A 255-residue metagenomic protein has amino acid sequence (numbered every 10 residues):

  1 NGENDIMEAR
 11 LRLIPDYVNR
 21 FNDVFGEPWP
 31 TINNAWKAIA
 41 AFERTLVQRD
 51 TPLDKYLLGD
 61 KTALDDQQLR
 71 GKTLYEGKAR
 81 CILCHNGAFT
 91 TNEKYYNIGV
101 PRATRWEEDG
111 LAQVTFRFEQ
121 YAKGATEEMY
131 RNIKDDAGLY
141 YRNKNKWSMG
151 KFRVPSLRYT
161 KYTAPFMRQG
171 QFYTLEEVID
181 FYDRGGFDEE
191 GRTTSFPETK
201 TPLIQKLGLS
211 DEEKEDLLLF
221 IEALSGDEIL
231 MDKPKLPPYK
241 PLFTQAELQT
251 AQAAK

Functional and structural regions predicted by a protein language model:
N1-I6, P28-A41, K134-N145, L175-G185: Phosphate-binding glycine-rich loops and adjacent basic patches that engage nucleotide phosphates, nucleic-acid
N1-L69, T73, N86-K94, I204-K206 (+1 more regions): Post-cleavage N-terminal segment of exported redox proteins
N4, E8, R12, N22 (+5 more regions): Short, well-ordered helical secondary-structure segments
E8, F42, W106-A112, R117 (+2 more regions): Proteins with a high burden of low-complexity, intrinsically disordered sequence enriched in S/T/G/P/A and R, requiring
Y17, T45, R80-C81, T163 (+2 more regions): A general structural signal for well-ordered secondary-structure junctions
D54-F181, E189-G191, D232-K255: Short glycine/threonine-rich turn/loop motifs
Y159-E228: Extracellular low-complexity, Gly/Ser/Thr-rich intrinsically disordered linkers and protease-sensitive activation/hinge
